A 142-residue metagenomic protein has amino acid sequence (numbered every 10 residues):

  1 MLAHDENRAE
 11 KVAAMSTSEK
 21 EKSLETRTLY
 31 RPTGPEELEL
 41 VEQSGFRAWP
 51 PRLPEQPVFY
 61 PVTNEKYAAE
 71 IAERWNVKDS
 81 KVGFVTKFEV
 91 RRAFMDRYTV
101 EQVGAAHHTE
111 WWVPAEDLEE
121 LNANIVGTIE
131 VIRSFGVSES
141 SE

Functional and structural regions predicted by a protein language model:
L2-R8, V12-A48, R52-Y60, K66-E142: Conserved NAD+-utilizing ADP-ribose enzyme module
